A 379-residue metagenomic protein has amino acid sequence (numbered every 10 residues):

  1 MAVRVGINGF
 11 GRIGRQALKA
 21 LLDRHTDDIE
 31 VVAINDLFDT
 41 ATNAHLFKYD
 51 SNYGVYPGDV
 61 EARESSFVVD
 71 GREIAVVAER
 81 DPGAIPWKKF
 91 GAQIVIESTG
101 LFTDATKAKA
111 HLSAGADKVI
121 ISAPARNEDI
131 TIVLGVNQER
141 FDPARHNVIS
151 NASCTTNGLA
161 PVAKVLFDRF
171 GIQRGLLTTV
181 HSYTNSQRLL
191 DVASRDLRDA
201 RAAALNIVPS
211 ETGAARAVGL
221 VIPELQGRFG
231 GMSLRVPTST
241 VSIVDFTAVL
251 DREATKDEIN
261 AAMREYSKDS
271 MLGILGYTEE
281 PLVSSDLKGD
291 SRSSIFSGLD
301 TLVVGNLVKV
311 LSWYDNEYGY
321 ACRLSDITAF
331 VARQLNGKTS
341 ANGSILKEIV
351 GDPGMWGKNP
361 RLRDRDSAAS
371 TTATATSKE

Functional and structural regions predicted by a protein language model:
M1-A200, L302, D326, Q334-K338 (+1 more regions): N-terminal Rossmann-like NAD(P) cofactor-binding subdomain of oxidoreductases, focused on the glycine-rich
R4, D23-P86, G171-R174, T179-V308 (+2 more regions): C-terminal substrate-binding/catalytic lobe of Rossmann-fold NAD(P)-dependent oxidoreductases
R12, Q16, A20, A110 (+7 more regions): Alpha-helical scaffold segments in soluble metabolic enzymes
D36, T106, D117, T156-L159 (+5 more regions): Intrinsic structural disorder
T40, R126, A215, E317-Y318: Alpha-helix N-cap/helix-start and coil->helix boundary motif
T99-G100, C154, S210, D251 (+1 more regions): Structured loop/turn residues at secondary-structure junctions
N157, E253-A254, Y318-G319: A generic structural signal for alpha-helix starts
S291-A369, A373, K378-E379: NAD(P)-dependent Rossmann-like dehydrogenase/reductase catalytic/cofactor-binding core
